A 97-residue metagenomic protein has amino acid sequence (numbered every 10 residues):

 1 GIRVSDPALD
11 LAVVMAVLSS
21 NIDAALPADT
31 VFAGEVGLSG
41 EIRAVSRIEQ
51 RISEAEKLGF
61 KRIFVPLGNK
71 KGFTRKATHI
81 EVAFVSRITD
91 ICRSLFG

Functional and structural regions predicted by a protein language model:
G1-G97: Peripheral, non-AAA+ core regions of ATP-driven protein-machinery
